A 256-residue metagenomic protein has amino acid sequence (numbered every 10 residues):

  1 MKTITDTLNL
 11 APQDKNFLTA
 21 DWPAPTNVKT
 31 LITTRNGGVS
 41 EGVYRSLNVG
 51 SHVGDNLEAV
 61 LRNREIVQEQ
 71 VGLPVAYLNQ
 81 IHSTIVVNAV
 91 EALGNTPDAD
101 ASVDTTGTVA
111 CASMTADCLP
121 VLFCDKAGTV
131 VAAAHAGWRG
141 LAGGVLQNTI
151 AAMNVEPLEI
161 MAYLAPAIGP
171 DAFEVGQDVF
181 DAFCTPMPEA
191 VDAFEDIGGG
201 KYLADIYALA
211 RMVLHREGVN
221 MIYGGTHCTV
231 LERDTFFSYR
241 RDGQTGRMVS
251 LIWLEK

Functional and structural regions predicted by a protein language model:
M1-K256: Active-site microenvironment for binding and transforming phosphate-containing groups
